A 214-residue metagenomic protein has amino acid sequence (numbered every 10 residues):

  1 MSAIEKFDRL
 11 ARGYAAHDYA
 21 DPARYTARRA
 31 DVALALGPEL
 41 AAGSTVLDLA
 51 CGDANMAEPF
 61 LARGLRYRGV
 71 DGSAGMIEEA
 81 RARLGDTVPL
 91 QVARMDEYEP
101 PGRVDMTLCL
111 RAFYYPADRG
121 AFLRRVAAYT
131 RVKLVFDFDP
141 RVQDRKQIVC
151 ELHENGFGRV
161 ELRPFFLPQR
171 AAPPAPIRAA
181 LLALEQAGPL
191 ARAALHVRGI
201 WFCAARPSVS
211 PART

Functional and structural regions predicted by a protein language model:
M1-E39, L184: Conserved class I S-adenosyl-L-methionine
G43-G52: Conserved class I S-adenosyl-L-methionine
D53-E97: Class I SAM-dependent methyltransferase SAM/SAH-binding core
M106-D118: A short SAM/SAH-binding and catalytic strip from SAM-dependent methyltransferases
R131-D139: Conserved beta-strand signature within the Rossmann-like core of class I S-adenosyl-L-methionine
V135, C150, F166-T214: A C-terminal cap/extension of S-adenosyl-L-methionine-dependent methyltransferases that defines the acceptor-substrate
V142-G156, R170: Short alpha-helix
G158-P168: Conserved S-adenosyl-L-methionine
